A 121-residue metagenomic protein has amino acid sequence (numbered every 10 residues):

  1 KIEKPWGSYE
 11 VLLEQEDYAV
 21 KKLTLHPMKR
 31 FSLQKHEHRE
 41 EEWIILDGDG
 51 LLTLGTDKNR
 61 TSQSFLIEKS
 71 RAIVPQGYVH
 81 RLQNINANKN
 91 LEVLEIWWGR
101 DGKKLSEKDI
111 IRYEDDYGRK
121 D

Functional and structural regions predicted by a protein language model:
K1-E3, Q83-D121: Double-stranded beta-helix
K1-E40: A short glycine-rich, His/Asp/Glu-containing loop-to-beta-strand
V20-T24, E42, R71-I73, I110: Conserved hydrophobic/aromatic beta-strand scaffold that supports enzyme active sites
K29, H38-R39, D49, Y78-V79 (+2 more regions): A generic "binding-loop/recognition-motif" signal
K35-E37, I44-I45, N84-A87: Short glycine/proline-enriched turns and hinge-like loops at secondary-structure junctions
H38-D57: Glycine- and acidic-residue-biased ligand/ion/polar-headgroup-sensing regions
G55-V79: Short acidic-glycine-tyrosine-enriched beta hairpin
